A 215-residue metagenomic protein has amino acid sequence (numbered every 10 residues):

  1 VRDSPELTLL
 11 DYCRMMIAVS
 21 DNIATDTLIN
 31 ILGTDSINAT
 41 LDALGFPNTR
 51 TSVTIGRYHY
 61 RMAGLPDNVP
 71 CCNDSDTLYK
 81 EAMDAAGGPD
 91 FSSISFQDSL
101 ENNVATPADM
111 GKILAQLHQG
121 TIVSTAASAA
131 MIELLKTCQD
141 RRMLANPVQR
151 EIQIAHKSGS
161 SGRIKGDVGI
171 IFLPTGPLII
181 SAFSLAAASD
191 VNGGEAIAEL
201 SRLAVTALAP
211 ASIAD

Functional and structural regions predicted by a protein language model:
S4-P5, C13, V19, I23-L114: Mid-domain, small-residue-enriched loop/turn segments at the edges of structured enzyme/sensor domains
M15-I17, R50-S52, G169, I179-A182: Structural recognition of the beta-strand scaffold that forms the well-ordered cores of secreted hydrolase catalytic
G33, S95, S99-D215: Structured C-terminal helix/loop/strand segments within mature extracytoplasmic catalytic/sensor domains
